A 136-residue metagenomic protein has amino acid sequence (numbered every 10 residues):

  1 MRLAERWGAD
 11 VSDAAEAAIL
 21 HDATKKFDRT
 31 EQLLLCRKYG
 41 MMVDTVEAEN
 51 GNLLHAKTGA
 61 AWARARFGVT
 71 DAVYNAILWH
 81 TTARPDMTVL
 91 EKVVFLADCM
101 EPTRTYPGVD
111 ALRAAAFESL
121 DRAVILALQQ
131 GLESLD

Functional and structural regions predicted by a protein language model:
L3-Q130: Divalent metal-dependent catalytic cores for phosphoryl transfer on phosphate-bearing substrates
S134-D136: Charged phosphate-binding loop/patch that engages nucleotide di/tri-phosphates or the phosphate backbone of nucleic
